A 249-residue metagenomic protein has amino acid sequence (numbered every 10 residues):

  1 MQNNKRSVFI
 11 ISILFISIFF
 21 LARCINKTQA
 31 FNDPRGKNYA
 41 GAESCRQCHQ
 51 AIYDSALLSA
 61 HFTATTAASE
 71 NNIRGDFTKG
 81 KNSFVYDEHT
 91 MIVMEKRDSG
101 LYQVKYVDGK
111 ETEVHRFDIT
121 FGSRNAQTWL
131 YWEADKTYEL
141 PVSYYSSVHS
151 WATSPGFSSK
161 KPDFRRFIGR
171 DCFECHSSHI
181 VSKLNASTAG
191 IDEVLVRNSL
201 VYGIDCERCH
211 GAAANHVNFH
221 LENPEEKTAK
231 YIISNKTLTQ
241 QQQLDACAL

Functional and structural regions predicted by a protein language model:
N4-S7, F20-L249: Short sequence/structural segments immediately N-terminal
I11-F19: Bacterial N-terminal signal peptides
